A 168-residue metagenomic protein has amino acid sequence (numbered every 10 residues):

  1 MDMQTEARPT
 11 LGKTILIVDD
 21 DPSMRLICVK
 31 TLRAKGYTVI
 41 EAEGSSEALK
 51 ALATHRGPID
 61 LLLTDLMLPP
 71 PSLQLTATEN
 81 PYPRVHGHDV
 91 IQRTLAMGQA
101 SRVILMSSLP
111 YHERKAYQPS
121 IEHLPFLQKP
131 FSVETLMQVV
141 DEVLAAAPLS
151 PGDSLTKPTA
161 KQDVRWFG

Functional and structural regions predicted by a protein language model:
M1-L16, P22, L26-V29, S46 (+3 more regions): Non-catalytic signal-transmission and effector/linker regions of two-component phosphorelay proteins
D19-D20, D65: Acidic di-acidic motifs
P22-I40, L124: Two-component/phosphorelay signaling modules centered on CheY-like receiver
E41-L61, P69-S72: Acidic, metal-coordinating helix/loop segments flanking the phosphotransfer/catalytic sites of two-component signaling
S72-A100: Short amphipathic alpha-helix used as the core "switch/output" element in two-component signaling
M106-S107: Hydrophobic/aromatic residues positioned on beta-strands within the core alpha/beta folds
R114-Y117, H123: Receiver (REC) domain alpha4 helix and immediately following alpha4-beta5 loop
K129: A Lys-centered signature of the CheY-like receiver
